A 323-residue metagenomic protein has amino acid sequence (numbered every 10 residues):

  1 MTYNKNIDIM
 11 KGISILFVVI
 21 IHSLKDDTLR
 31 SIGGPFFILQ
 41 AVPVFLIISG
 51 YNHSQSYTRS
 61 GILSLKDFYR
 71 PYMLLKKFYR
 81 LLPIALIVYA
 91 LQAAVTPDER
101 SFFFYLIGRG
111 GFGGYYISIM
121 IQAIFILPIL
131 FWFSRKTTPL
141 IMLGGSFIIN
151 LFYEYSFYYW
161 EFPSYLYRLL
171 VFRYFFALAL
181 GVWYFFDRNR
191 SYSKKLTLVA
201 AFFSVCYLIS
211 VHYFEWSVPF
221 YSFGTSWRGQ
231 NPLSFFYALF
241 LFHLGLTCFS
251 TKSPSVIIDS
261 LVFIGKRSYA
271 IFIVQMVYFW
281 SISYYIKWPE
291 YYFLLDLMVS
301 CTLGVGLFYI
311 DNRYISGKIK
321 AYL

Functional and structural regions predicted by a protein language model:
M1-F152, S255, S260-R267, Y284-L323: Membrane-cytosol interface segments of multi-pass membrane proteins, especially ER/Golgi lipid-handling enzymes
L16, P83-V88, L143-L151, R173-F176 (+2 more regions): Alpha-helical transmembrane segments of multi-pass integral membrane proteins
I20-T28, A93-P97, I149-P163, V205-P219 (+1 more regions): C-terminal ends of transmembrane alpha-helices and the immediately adjacent extracellular/lumenal or cytosolic loop
S31-V42, F104-I119, Y158-A177, S210-F240 (+1 more regions): Interfacial loop-to-helix transition and helix-capping segments at the boundaries of transmembrane helices
V42-T58, Y116-I129, Y153-Y192, Q230-K252 (+1 more regions): Specific transmembrane alpha-helix
F186-V262, K266-A270, V277, I282 (+1 more regions): Alpha-helical transmembrane segments and terminal signal-anchor/GPI-anchor hydrophobic tails, characterized by long
